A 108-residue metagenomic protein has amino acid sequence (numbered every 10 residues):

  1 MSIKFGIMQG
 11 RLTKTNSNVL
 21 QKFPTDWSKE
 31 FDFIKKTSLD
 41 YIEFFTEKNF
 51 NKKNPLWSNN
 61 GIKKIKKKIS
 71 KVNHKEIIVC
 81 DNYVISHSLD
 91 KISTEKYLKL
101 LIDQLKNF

Functional and structural regions predicted by a protein language model:
M1-K106: N-terminal pre-domain/capping segments
